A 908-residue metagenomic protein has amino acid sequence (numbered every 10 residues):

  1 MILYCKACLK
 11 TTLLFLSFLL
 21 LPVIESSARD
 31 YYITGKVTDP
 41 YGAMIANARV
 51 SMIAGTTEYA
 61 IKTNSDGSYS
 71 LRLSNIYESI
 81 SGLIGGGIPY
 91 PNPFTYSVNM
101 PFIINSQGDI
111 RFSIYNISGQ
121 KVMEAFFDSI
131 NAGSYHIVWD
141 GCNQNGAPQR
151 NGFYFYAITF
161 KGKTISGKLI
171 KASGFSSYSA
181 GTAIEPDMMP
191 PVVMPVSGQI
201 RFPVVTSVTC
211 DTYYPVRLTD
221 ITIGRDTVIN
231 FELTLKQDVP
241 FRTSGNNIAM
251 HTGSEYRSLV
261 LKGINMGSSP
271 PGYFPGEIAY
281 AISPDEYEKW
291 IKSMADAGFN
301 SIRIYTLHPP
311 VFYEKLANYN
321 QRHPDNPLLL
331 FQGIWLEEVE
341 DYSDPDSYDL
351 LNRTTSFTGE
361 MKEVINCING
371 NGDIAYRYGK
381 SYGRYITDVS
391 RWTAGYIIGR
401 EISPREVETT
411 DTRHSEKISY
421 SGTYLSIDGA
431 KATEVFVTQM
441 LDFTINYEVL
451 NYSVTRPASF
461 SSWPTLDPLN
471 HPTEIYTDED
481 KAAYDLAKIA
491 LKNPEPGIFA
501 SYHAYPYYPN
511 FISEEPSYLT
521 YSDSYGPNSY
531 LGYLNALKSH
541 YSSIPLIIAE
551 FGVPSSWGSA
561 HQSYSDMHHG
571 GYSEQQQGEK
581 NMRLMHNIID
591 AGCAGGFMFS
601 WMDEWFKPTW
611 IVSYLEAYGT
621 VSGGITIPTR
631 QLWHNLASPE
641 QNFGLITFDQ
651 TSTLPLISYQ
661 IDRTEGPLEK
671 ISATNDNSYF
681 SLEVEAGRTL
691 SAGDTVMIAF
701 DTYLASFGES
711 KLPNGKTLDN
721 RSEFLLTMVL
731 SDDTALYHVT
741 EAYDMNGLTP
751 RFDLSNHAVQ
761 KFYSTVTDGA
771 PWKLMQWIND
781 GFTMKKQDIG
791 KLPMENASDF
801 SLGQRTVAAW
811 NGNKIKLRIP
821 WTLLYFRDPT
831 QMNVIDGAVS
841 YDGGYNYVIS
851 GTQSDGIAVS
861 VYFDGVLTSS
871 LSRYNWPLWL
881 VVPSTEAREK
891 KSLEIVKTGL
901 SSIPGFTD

Functional and structural regions predicted by a protein language model:
Y32-A46, N145: Structural motif
T56-S74, I184-M189: Short, acidic Ser/Thr/Gly-rich low-complexity loop/linker segments typical of extracellular and cell-surface proteins
N75-I84, Y90, D128, V138 (+3 more regions): C-terminal tail/sorting-segment detector
N75-N116, E124, H136: Glycine-centered coil/turn sites that cap beta-strands in beta-rich domains
Q237-R322: Active-site-adjacent substrate/metal-binding segments within catalytic domains of carbohydrate-active enzymes
Y452, P472-S565: Glycoside hydrolase catalytic-domain groove-lining segments
S563-Y564, N587-G592, M598-K670, G899: Aromatic-rich peripheral "rim/lid" segments of glycoside hydrolase catalytic domains that contact and position glycan
R663-Q776, I835-V859: Surface-exposed, glycine/proline- and aromatic-rich loop segments on solvent-exposed faces across compartments
